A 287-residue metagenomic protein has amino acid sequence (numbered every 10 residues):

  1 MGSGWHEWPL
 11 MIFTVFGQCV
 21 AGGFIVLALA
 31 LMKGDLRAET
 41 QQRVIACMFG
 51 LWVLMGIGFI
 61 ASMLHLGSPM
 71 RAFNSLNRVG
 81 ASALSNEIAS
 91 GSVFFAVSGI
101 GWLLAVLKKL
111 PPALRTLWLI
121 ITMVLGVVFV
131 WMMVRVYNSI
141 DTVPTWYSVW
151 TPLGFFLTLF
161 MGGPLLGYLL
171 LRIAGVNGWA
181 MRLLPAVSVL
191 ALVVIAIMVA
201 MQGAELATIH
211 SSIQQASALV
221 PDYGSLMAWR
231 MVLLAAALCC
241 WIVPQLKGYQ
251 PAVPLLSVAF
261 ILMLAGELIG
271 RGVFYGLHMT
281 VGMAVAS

Functional and structural regions predicted by a protein language model:
M1-I57, G276-L277: N-terminal signal-anchor module of multipass membrane proteins
M1-L10, M63-S85, V134-P152, Q202-S225 (+1 more regions): Membrane-interface interhelical loops and short amphipathic "cap" helices that link adjacent transmembrane segments
T14-Q18, S90-S92, I100-G266: Long, contiguous internal "core" modules enriched in hydrophobic/ aromatic residues
L29, I57-I60, L166, L170: Alpha-helical membrane-inserting segments
L29, K33-R37, G67, D141 (+1 more regions): Membrane-interfacial segments
Q42-R43, G80-S85, R115: Interfacial loop-to-helix junctions that mark the boundaries of transmembrane helices in multi-pass membrane
G50-K109, M123-G126: Long, hydrophobic/aromatic-enriched structural stretches that serve as scaffold segments
A265-V273: Intrinsically disordered cytosolic tails
